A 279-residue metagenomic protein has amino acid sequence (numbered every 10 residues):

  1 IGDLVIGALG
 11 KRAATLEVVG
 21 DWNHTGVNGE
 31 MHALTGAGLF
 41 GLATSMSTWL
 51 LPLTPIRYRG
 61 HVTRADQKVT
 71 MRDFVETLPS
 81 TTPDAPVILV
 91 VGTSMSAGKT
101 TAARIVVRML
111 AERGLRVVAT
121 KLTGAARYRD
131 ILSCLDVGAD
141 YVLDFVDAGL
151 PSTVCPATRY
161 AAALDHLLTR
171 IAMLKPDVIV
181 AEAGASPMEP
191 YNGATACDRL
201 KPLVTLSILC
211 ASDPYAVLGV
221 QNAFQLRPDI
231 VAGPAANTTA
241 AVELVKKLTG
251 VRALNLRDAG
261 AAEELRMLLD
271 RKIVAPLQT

Functional and structural regions predicted by a protein language model:
I1-I6: Loop/turn positions that initiate beta-strands
L9-A14, S47: Short, charged beta-turn/beta-strand-edge "cap" motif at the junction between a beta-strand and an adjacent loop
E17-V18, H24, A33-D73, A157-M173 (+2 more regions): Conserved catalytic-core segment of NTP-binding enzymes
G26-E30, F74, P79, E112-R116 (+3 more regions): Charge-biased, low-complexity intrinsically disordered regions
T35, L78-D84, M95, M109-E112 (+5 more regions): Solvent-exposed alpha-helices and their adjacent loops that cap or buttress functional pockets in soluble metabolic
R72-A125, A236: Walker A (P-loop) phosphate-binding motif
K99-I105, R127-I131, P187-N192, A216-L218: Short glycine/serine/threonine-rich phosphate/pyrophosphate-binding segments that cradle anionic phosphate groups
R108-P151, A223-L226, T239-T249: N-terminal phosphate/diphosphate-binding loop that engages ATP/GTP or pyrophosphate donors across diverse enzyme folds
